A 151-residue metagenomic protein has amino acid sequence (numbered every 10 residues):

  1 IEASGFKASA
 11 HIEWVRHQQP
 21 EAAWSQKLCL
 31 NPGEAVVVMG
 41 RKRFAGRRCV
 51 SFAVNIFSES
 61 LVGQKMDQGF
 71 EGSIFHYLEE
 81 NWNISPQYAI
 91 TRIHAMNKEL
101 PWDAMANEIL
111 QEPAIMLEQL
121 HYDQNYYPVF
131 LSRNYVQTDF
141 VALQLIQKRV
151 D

Functional and structural regions predicted by a protein language model:
I1-G5: Short linear motifs at protein or domain termini
A8-D151: C-terminal all-alpha effector/ligand-binding and dimerization domain of prokaryotic HTH-type transcriptional repressors
